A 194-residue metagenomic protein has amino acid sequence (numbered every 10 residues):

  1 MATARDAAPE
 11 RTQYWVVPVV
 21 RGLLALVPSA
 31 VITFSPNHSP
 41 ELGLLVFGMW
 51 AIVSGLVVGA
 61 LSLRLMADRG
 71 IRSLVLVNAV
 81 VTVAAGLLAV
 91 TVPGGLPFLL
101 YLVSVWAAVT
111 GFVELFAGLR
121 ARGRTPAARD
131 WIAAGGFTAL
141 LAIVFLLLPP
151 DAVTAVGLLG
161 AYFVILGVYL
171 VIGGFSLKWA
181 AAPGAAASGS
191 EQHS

Functional and structural regions predicted by a protein language model:
M1-D68, F175-S176, A180-S194: N-terminal topogenic module of multi-pass integral membrane proteins
R21-P28, N78-A85, A134-A139: Core segments of transmembrane alpha-helices that mediate helix-helix packing or line hydrophobic substrate/ligand
N37, L63-G70, G94-P97, L119-P126 (+2 more regions): Transmembrane helix-loop junctions in multipass membrane proteins, especially transporters and channels
H38-V53, G94-V109, G160-V164: Structural signature of hydrophobic alpha-helical transmembrane segments
R69-V81, L102, P126-A134: Cytoplasmic-side transmembrane-helix entry/capping segments in multi-pass membrane proteins
A85-G94, T138-A155: Hydrophobic alpha-helical transmembrane segments in multi-pass integral membrane proteins
A85-W131: Membrane-proximal helix-loop-helix units in multi-pass membrane proteins
G157-I172: Small-residue-rich transmembrane alpha-helices that serve as helix-helix interface/gating elements in multipass
